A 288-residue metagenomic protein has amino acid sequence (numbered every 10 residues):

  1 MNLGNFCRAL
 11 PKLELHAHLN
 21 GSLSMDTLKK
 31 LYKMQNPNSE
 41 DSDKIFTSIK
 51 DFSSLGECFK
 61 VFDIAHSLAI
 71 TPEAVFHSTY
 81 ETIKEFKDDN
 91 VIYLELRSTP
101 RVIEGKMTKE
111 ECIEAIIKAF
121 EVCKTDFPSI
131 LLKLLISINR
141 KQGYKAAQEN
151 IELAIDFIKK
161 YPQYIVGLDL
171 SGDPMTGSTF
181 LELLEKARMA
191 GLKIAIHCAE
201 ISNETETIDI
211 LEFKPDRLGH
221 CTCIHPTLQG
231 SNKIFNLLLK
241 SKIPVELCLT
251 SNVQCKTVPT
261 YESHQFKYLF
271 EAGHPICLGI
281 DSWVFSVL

Functional and structural regions predicted by a protein language model:
M1-L192, I201-L211, R217, T222-P244 (+1 more regions): Metal-cofactor-binding active-site regions of metalloenzymes
I194-I196: Conserved hydrophobic beta-strand within the GNAT/NAT acetyltransferase core sheet that lines the active-site cleft
